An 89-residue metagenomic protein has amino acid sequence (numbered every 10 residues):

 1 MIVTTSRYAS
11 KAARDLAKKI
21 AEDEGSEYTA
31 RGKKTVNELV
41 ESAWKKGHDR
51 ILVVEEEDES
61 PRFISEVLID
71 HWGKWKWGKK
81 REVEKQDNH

Functional and structural regions predicted by a protein language model:
M1-H89: Phospho-regulatory, Ser/Thr- and acidic-rich intrinsically disordered linkers and terminal tails that flank modular
